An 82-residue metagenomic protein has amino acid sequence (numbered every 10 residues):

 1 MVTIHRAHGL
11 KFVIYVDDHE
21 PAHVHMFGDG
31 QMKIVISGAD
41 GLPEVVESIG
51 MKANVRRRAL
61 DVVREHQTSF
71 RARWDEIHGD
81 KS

Functional and structural regions predicted by a protein language model:
M1-A22: Short, charged/polar N-terminal "headpieces" of proteins
V2, I14, P43-E44, L60 (+1 more regions): Residue-level marker of intrinsically disordered, low-complexity segments enriched for small/polar residues
I4, P43-E47, H66: Generic preference for hydrophobic/aromatic residues in regular secondary structure cores
H5, V35-S37, R71: Generic, ordered loop/turn and secondary-structure boundary motif
Y15-A53: A short, structured beta-strand/loop element
M51-S82: C-terminal structural segments of small proteins and small subunits
